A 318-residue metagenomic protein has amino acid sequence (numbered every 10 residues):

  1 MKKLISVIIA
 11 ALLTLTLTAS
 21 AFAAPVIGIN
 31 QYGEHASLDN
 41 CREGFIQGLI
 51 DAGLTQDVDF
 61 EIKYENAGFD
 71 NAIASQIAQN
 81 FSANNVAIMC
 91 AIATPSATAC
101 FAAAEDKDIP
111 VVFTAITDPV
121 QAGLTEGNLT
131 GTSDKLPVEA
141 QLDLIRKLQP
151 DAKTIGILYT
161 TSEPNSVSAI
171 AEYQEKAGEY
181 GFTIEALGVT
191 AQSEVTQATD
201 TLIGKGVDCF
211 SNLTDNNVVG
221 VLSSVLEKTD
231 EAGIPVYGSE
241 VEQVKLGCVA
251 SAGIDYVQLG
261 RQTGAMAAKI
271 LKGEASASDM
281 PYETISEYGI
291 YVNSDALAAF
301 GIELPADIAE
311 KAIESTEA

Functional and structural regions predicted by a protein language model:
L4-F22: Sec-dependent N-terminal signal peptides of Gram-positive bacterial secreted proteins and lipoproteins
V26-A52, K63-A72, S162-S166, N216-N217 (+1 more regions): Extracytoplasmic "Venus flytrap"
I27, F45, D134-Y180, M280-A296: An alpha-beta-alpha
A52-A74, N128, K176-Q192: Short beta-strand elements in bilobed, periplasmic/extracellular small-molecule ligand-binding domains
K63-G123, D215-S239: Beta-alpha junction/loop-to-helix N-cap segments that form part of ligand/metal-binding clefts
Q121-R146, L246-R261: Short beta-strand elements at the ligand-binding edges of bilobed clamshell
P164-E240: Pocket-lining segment of extracytoplasmic ligand-binding domains
K269-A318: Hinge/cleft segment of the Venus flytrap/periplasmic-binding protein
